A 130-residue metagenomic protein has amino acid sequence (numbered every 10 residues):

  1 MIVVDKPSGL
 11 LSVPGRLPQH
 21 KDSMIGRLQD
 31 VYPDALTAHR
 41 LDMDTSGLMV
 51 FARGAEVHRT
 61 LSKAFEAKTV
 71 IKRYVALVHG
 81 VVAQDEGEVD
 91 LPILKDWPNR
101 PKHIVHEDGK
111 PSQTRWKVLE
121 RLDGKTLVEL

Functional and structural regions predicted by a protein language model:
M1-L130: RNA pseudouridine synthases
